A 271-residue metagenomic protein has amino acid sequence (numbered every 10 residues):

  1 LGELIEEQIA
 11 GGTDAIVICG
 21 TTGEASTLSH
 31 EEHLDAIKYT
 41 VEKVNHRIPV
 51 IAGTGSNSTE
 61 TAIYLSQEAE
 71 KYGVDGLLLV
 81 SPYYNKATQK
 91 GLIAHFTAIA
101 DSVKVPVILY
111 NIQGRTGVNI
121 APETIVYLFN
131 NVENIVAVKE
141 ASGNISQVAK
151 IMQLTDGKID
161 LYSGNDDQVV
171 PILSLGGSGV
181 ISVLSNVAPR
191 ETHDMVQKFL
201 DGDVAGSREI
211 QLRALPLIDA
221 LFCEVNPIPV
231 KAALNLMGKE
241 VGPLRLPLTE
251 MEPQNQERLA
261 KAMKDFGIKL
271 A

Functional and structural regions predicted by a protein language model:
L1-G117, Y127: Active-site beta->alpha loop and helix N-cap motifs at the rims of alpha/beta catalytic domains
Q8, T40, A69, I99 (+5 more regions): Conserved, mostly hydrophobic/aromatic
G20, S81-P82, S142, N165-D166 (+2 more regions): Short secondary-structure boundary segments
K38-N45, Q67-E70, A100, F129-N130 (+4 more regions): Surface-exposed amphipathic alpha-helices with a cationic face
T54-N57, S142-S146, G164-D167, V187 (+1 more regions): Short beta->alpha linker loops
V74-G76, Y83-A87, L92, T97-S178: Ligand/cofactor pocket segment of small-molecule handling proteins
D167-A271: Structured C-terminal cap/extension of enzyme domains
